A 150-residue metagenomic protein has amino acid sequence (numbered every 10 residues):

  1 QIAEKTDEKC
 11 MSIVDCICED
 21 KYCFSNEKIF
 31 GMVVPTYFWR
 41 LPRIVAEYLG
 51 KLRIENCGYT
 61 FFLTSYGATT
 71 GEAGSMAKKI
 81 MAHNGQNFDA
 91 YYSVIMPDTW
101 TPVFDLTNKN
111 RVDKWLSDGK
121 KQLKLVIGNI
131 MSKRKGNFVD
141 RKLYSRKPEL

Functional and structural regions predicted by a protein language model:
I2-D20, F24-V34, F38-L150: FMN-binding flavodoxin-like domain, especially the glycine-rich phosphate-binding loop
